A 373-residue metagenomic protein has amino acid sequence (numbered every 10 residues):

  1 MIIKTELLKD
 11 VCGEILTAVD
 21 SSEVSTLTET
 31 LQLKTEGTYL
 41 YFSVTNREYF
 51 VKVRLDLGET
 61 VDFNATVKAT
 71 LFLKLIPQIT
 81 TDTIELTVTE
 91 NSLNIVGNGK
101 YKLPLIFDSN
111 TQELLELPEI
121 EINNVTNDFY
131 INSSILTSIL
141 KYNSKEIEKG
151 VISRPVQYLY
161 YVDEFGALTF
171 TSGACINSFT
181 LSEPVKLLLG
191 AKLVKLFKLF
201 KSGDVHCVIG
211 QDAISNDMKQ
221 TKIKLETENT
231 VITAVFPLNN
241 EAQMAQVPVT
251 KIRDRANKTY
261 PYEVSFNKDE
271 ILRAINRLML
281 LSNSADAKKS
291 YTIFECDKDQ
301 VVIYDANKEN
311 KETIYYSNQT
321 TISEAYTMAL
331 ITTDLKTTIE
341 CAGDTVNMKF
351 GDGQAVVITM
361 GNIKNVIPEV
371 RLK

Functional and structural regions predicted by a protein language model:
M1-K373: Structural preference for solvent-exposed beta-strand-turn elements and adjacent flexible terminal/loop segments within
